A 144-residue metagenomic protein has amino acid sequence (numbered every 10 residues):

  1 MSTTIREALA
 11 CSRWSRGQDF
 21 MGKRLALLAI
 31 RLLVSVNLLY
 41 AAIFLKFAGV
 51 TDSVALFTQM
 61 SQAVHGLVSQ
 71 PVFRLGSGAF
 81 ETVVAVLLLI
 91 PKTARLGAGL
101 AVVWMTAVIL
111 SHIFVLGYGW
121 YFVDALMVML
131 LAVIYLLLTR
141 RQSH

Functional and structural regions predicted by a protein language model:
S2-H144: Membrane-interface extramembranous regions
